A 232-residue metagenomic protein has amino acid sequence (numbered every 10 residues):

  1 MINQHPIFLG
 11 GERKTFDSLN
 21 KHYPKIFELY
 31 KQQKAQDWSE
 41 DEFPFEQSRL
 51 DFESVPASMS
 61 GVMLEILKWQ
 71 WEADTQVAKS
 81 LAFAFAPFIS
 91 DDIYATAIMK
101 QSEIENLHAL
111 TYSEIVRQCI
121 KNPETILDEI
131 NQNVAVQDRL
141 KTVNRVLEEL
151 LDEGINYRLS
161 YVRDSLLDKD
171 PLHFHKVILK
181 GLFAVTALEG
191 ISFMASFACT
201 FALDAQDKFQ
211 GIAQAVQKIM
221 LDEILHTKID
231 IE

Functional and structural regions predicted by a protein language model:
M1-E232: Non-heme di-metal
